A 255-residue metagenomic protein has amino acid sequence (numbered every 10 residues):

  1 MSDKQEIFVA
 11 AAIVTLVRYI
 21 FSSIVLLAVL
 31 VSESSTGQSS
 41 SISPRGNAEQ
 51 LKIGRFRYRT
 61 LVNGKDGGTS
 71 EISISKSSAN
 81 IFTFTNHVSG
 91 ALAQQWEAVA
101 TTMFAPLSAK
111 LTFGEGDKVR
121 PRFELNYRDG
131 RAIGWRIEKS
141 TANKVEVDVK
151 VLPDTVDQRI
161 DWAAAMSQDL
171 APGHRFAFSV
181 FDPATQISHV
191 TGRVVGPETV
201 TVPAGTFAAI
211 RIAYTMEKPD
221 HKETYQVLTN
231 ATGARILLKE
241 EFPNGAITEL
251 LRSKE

Functional and structural regions predicted by a protein language model:
D3-E6, E33: Intrinsically disordered, low-complexity polyampholyte segments enriched for Lys and acidic residues
Q5-E6, Y19, S39, I137 (+2 more regions): Positively charged, low-complexity intrinsically disordered regions
Q5-S23: Bacterial N-terminal signal peptides that target proteins for export
I13, V31-S35: Intrinsic disorder/low-complexity segments in short proteins, especially the signal peptide and propeptide regions
S22-V31: Bacterial N-terminal signal peptides
Q38-G130, L170-E255: Acidic, serine/threonine-rich low-complexity disordered tracts
A132-I160: Acidic/charged, solvent-exposed loop-and-adjacent secondary-structure segments enriched in E/D, K/R, S/T, and G/P
R159-D169: Short, Φ-rich (hydrophobic/aromatic) sequence segments
